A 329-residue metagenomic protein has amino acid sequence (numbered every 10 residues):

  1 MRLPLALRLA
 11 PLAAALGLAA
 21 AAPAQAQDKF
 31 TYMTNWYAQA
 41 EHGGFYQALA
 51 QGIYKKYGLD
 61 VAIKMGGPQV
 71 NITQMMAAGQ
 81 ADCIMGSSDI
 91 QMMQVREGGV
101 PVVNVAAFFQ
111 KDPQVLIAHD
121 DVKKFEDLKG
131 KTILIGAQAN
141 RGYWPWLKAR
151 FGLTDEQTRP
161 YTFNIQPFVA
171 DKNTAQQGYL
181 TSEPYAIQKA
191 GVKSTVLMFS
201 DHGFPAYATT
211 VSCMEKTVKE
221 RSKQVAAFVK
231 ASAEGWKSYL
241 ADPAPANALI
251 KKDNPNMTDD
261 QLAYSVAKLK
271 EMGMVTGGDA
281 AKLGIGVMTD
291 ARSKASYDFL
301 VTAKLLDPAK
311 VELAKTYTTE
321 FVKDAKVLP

Functional and structural regions predicted by a protein language model:
M1-L12: Bacterial N-terminal signal peptides that target proteins for export
A10-A20: Bacterial N-terminal signal peptides
A20-A26: Sec/Tat signal peptide C-region and signal peptidase I cleavage site
Q27-A170, T174-G178, L197-M198: Short, glycine-/small- and polar/acidic-enriched structural segments that line small-molecule recognition paths
H42, Y46, T73, D89-M92 (+9 more regions): Extracytoplasmic/secreted envelope proteins and their assembly/folding machinery, especially bacterial periplasmic
F108-L116, Q188, V192-R221, V225 (+4 more regions): Periplasmic-binding protein-like
R221-L305: Secondary-structure end/capping motifs
A291-P329: Conserved C-terminal helix/tail region of periplasmic/extracytoplasmic solute-binding proteins
